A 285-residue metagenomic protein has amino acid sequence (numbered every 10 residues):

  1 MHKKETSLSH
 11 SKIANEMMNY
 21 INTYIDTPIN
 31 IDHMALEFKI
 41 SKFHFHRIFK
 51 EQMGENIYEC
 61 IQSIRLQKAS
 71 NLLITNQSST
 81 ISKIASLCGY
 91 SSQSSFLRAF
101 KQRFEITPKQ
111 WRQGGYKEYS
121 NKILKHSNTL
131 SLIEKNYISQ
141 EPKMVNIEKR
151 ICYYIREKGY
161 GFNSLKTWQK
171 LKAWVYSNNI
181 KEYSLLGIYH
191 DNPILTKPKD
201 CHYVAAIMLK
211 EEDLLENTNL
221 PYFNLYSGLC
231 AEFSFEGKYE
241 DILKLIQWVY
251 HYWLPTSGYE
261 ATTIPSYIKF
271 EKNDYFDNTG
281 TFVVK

Functional and structural regions predicted by a protein language model:
M1, M17-M18, M34, M53 (+2 more regions): Detector for methionine-enriched segments
M1-L8, D32, K39-I40, K50-M53: N-terminal intrinsically disordered/low-complexity leader segments
M1-S11, S127-E134: Short, Lys/Arg-enriched, disordered terminal segments
K3-I29, E59-S79: A short, Lys/Arg-enriched amphipathic alpha-helix from helix-turn-helix/homeodomain DNA-binding modules
N30-K39, L185-I188: Short secondary-structure junction/hinge motifs that connect adjacent elements
F43, R47-I48, E55-E59, S63 (+5 more regions): A solvent-exposed interaction/effector surface
